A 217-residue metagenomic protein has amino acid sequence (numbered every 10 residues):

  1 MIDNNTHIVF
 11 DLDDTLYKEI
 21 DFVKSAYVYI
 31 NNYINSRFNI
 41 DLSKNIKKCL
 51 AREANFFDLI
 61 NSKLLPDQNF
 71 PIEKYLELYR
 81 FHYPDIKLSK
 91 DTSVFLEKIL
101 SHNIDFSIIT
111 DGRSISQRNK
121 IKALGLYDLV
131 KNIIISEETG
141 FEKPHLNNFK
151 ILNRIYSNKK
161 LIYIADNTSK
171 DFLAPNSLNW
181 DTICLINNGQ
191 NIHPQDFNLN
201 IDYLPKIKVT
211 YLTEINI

Functional and structural regions predicted by a protein language model:
M1-N5, E97, S107, R118-I217: Asp-based, Mg2+/Mn2+-dependent phosphohydrolase catalytic module
I2-K90, V94: N-terminal helical cap/lid subdomain that shapes the substrate entry/recognition surface in HAD-like hydrolases
F10-D13, T110, A165-D166: Active-site flanking residues adjacent to catalytic metal/cofactor-binding acidic residues
D13-L16, N103, G125, N179: Conserved functional loop/turn residues at catalytic and ligand-binding sites
T15, S114-I115, Q190: Conserved Rossmann-like nucleotide-cofactor binding loop
S25, K87, I115-S116, S169-K170: Short alpha-helical
A51, D91, G112-R113, P144 (+1 more regions): Short beta->alpha linker loops
I72-D85, F95-L124, I133-S136: Substrate-recognition element of Asp-dependent hydrolases with the DxDx(T/V) motif
